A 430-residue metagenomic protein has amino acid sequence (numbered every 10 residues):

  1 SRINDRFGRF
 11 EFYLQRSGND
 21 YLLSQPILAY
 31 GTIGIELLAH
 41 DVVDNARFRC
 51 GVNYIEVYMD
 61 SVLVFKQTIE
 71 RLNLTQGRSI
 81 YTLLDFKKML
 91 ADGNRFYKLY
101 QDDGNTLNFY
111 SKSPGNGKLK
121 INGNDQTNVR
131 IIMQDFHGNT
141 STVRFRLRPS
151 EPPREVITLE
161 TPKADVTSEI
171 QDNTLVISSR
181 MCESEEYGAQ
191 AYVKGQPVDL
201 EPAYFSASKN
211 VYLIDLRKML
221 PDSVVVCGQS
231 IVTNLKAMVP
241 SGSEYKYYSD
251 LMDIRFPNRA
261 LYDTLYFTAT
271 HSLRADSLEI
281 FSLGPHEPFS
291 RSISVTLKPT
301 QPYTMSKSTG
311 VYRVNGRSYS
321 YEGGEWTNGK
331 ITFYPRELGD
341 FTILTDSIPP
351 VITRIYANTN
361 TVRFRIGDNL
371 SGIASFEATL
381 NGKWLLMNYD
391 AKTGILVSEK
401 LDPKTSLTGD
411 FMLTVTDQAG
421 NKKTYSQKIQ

Functional and structural regions predicted by a protein language model:
S1, P153-E155, S347-V351, I373: Proline-centered linker/hinge motifs at extracellular inter-domain junctions
Y13-V57, E169-I177, E287-V295, Y356-R365 (+1 more regions): Contiguous beta-strand segments within globular domains
Q15-Y21, G51, Y58-N122, A374-K404 (+1 more regions): Exoplasmic/lumenal beta-rich domain surfaces
K120-D125, L213-S223, P335-E337, K400-T408: Surface-exposed, short loops/turns at beta-strand junctions within beta-sandwich domains
S141-L147, Q229-G242, K422-I429: Edge beta-strands of extracellular beta-sandwich domains
L220-G228, K330-P349: C-terminal beta-strand-rich structural cap/linker in extracellular carbohydrate-active enzymes
M238-G242, D263-Y312: Proteolytic processing hotspots in large secreted/extracellular or virion-associated proteins and select intracellular
